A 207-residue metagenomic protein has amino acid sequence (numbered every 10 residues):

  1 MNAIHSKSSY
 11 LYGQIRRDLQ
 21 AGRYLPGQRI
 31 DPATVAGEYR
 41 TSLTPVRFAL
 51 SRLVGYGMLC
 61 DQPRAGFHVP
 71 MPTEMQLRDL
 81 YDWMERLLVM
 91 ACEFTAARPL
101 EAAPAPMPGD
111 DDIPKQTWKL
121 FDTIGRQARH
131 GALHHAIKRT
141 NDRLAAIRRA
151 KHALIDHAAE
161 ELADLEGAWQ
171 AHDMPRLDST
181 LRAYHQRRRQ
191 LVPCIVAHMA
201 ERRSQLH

Functional and structural regions predicted by a protein language model:
M1, E74-Q76, A105-P108, G125 (+2 more regions): A ubiquitous short alpha-helical element
M1-E93, A97: Short linear motifs at protein or domain termini
N2-Y10, K115-D122, A145: Long, contiguous secondary-structure blocks with strong helical propensity
D18, R23, G125-Q127, G167-A171: Hydrophobic side-chain positions on well-ordered alpha-helices, corresponding to helix-helix packing/interface faces
W83-F94, W118-A159, A163, L191: Hydrophobic, amphipathic alpha-helical faces that serve as interaction scaffolds
L87-K115: Amphipathic alpha-helical dimerization/coiled-coil segments that flank or bridge DNA-binding/regulatory modules
A103-P104, L133-A136, M174-T180: Solenoid-repeat scaffolds in large eukaryotic assemblies
R149-H207: C-terminal all-alpha effector/ligand-binding and dimerization domain of prokaryotic HTH-type transcriptional repressors
